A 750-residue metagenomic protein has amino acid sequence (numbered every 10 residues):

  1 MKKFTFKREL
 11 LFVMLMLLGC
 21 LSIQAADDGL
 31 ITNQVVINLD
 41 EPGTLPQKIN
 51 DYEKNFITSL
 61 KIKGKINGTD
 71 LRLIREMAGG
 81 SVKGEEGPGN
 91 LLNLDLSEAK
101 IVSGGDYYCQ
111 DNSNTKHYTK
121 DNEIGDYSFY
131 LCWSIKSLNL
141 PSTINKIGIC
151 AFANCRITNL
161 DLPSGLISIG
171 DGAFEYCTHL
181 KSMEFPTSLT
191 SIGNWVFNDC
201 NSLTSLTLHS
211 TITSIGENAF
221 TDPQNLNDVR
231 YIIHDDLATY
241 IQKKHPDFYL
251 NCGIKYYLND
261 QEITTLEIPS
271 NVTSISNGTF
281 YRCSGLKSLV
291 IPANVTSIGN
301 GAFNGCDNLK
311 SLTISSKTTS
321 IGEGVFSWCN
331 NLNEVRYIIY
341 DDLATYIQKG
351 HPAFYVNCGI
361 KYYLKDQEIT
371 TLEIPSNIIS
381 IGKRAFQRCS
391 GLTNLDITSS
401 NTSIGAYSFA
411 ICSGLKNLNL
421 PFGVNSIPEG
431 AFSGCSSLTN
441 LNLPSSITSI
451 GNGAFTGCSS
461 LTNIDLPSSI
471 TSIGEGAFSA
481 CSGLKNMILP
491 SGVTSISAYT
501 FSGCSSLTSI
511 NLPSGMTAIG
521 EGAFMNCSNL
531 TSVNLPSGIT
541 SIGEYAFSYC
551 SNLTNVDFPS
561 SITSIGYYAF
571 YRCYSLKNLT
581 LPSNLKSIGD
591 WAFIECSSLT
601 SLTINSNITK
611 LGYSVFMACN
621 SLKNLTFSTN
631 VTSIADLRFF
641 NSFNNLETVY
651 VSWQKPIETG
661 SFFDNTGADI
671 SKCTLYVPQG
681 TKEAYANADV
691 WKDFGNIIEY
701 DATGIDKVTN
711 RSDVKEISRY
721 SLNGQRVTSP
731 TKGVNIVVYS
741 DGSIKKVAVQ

Functional and structural regions predicted by a protein language model:
M1-G29: Bacterial Sec-dependent N-terminal signal peptides
F6, V734-Q750: C-terminal tail/sorting-segment detector
S22-I49: Boundary/junction segments of secreted and surface-exposed precursor proteins
T32-D40, T58-I66, G87-N122, W133-K146 (+23 more regions): Structural signature of tandem-repeat unit edges
G43-E53, T69-G79, K83, C150 (+6 more regions): Short, T/G/N/S-enriched strand-turn elements that build extracellular solenoid repeat scaffolds
A686-G704: A recurrent domain-boundary module in secreted/ectodomain proteins
Y700-N723: Residue-level detector of functionally pivotal "anchor" positions at catalytic/ligand-binding pockets or at interdomain
